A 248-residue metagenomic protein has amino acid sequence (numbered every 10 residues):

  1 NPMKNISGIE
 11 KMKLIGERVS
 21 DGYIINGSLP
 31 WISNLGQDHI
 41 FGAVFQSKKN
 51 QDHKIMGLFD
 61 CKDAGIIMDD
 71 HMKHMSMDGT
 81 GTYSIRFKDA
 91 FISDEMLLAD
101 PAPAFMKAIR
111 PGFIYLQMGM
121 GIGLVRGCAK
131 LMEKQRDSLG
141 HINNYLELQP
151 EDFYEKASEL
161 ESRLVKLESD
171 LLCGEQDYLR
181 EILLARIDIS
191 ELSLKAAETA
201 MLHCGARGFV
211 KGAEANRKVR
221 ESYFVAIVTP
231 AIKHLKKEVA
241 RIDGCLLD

Functional and structural regions predicted by a protein language model:
N1-S33: Glycine-rich flavin
I25-G27, G57, F87, V125 (+1 more regions): Buried hydrophobic positions in well-ordered alpha/beta secondary-structure cores of metabolic enzymes
S28-D63: DPxDG-like acidic metal-binding loop motif
K73-S158: Glycine-rich beta->alpha junctions and the first turn(s) of the following alpha-helix
G123, E151-E161, L183, I187-L194 (+1 more regions): Generic structural signal for well-ordered, non-transmembrane alpha-helical segments in soluble/cytosolic regions
N144-D152, L179-L183, A213: Short, charged, amphipathic alpha-helical segments
S158-E191, M201-V210: C-terminal helix-coil-helix/basic helical segment that borders enzyme active sites and/or dimer interfaces and provides
R207-D248: Glycine-rich phosphate/cofactor-binding loops in nucleotide/flavin-utilizing enzymes
